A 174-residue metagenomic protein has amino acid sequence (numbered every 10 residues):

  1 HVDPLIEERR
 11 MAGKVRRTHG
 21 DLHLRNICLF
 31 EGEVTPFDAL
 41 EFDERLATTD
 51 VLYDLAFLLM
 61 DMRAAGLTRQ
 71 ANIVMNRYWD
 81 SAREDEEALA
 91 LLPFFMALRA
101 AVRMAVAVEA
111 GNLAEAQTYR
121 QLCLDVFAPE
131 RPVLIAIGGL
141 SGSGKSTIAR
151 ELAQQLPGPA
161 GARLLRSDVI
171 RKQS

Functional and structural regions predicted by a protein language model:
H1-H23, C28-V133: ATP-dependent phospho-/nucleotidyl transfer catalytic cores
I135-I137: Hydrophobic anchor at the beta1->P-loop junction of P-loop NTPases
L140: P-loop (Walker A) phosphate-binding loop of NTP-binding proteins
K145: Conserved lysine of the Walker
I148, L152: Hydrophobic positions on the alpha1 helix immediately C-terminal to the Walker A/P-loop
A153-S174: Conserved substrate/cofactor phosphate-moiety recognition/catalytic segment in nucleotide-dependent phosphotransferases
